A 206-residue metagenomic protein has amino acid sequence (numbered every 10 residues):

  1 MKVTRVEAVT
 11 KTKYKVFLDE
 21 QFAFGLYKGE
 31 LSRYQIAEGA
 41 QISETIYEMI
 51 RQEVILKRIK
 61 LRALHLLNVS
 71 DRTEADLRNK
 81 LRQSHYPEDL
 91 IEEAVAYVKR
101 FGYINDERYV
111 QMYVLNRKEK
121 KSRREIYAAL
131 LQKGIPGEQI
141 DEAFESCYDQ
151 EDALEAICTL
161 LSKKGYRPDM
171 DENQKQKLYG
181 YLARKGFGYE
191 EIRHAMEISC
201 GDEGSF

Functional and structural regions predicted by a protein language model:
M1-F206: An alpha-helical, amphipathic repeat domain used for nucleic-acid recognition, typified by the mTERF helical solenoid
